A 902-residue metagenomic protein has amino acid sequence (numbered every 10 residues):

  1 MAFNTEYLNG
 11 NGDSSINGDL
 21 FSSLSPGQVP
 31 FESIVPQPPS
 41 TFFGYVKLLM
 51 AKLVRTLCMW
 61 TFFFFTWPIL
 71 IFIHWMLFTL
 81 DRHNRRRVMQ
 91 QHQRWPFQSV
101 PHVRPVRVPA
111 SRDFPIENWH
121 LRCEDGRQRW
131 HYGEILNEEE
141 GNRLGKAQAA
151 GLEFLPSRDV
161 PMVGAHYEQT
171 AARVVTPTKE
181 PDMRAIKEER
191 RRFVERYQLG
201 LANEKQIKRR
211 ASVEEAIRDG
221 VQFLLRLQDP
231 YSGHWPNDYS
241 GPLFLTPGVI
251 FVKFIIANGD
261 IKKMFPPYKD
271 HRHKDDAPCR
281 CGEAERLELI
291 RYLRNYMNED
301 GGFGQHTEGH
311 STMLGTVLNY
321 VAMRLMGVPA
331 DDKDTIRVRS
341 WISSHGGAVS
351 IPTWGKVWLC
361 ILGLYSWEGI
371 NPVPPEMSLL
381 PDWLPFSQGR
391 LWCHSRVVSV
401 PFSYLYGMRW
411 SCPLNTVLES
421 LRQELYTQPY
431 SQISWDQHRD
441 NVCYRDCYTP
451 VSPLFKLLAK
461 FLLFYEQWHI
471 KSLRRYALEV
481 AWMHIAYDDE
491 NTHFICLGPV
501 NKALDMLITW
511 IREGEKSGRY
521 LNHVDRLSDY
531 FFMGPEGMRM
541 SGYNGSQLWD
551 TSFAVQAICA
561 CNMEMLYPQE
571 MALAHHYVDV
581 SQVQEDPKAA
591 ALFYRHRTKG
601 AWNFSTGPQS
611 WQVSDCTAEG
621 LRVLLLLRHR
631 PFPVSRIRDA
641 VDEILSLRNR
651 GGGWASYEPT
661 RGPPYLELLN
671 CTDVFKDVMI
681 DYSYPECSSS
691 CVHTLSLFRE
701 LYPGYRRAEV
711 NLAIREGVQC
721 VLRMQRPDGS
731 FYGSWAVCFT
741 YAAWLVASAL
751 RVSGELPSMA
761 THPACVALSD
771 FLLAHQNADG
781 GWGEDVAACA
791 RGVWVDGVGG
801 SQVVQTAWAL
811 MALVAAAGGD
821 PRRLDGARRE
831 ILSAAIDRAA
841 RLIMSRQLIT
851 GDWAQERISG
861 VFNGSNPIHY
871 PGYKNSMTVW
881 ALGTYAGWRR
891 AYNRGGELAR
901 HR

Functional and structural regions predicted by a protein language model:
A2-R902: Preference for long, amphipathic alpha-helical scaffolds in soluble/luminal domains and all-alpha bundles
